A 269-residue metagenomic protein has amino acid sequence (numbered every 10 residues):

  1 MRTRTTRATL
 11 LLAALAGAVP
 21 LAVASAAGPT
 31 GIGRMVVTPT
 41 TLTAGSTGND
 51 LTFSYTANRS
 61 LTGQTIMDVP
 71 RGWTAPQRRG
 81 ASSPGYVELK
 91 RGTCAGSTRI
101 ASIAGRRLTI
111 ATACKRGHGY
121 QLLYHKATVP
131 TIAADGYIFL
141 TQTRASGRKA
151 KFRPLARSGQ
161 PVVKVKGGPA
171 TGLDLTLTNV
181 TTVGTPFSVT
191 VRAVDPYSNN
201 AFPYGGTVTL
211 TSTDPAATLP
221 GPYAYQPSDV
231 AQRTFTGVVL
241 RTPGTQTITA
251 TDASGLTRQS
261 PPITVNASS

Functional and structural regions predicted by a protein language model:
M1-T6, R78, K90, V191 (+1 more regions): Short, intrinsically disordered low-complexity segments
R2-A27: Secretory targeting and sorting signals
T3, L140-G147, L210-T213, T251: Intrinsic-disorder/low-complexity, polar/charged segments
T9-A13, A81-S83, T264: Intrinsically disordered and other compositionally biased segments
P20-A22, G96, T251: Intrinsically disordered, low-complexity boundary segments flanking structured domains
S25-G172, T181-T182, P196-S198, S269: Ser/Thr/Pro/Gly-rich, low-complexity intrinsically disordered stalk/linker tracts of secreted and surface-exposed
L42, A133-A134, A156-R157, P161-S269: Core sequence-specific DNA-binding domains of diverse transcription factors
